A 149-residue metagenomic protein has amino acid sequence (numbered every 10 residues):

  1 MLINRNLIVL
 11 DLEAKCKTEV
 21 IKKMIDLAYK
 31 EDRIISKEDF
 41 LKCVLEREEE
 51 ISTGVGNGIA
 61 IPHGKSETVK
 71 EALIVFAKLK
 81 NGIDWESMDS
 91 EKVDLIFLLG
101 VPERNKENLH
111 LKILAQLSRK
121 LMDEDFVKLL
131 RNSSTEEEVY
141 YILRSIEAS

Functional and structural regions predicted by a protein language model:
M1-S149: Cytosolic covalent-transfer regions centered on His/Cys nucleophiles that carry phosphoryl or persulfide groups
